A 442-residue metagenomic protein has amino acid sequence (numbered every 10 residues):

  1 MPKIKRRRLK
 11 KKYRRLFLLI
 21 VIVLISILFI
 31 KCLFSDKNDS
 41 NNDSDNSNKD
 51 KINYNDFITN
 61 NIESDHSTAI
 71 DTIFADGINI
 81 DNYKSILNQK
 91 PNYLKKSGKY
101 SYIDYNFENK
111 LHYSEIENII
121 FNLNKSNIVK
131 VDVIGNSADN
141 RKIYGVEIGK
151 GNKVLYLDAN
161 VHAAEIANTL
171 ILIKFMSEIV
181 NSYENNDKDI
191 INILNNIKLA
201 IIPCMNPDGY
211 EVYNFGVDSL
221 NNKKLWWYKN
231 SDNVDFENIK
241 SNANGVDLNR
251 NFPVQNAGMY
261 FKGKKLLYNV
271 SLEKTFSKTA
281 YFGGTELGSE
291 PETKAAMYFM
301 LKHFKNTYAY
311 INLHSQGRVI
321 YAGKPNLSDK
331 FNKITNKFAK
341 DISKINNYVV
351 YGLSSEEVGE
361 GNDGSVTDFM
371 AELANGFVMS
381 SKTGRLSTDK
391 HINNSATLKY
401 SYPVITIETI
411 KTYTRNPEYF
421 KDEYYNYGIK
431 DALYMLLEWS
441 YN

Functional and structural regions predicted by a protein language model:
M1-Y13: N-terminal Lys/Arg-rich, disordered targeting/topogenic segments
K3, L16-L18, C32-D36, D45-F107 (+1 more regions): C-terminal accessory segments enriched in acidic
V23-L33: Hydrophobic alpha-helical membrane-insertion segments, chiefly the h-region of N-terminal signal peptides
L111-L155: Soluble metallo-hydrolase cores and metallopeptidase-like ectodomains found primarily in the secretory/periplasmic
V131, G145, I201, G245-D247 (+3 more regions): Conserved beta-strand scaffold positions in the cores of enzyme catalytic domains, especially in NTP/NDP-utilizing
I134-N136, I148, D158-V161, I202-P207 (+5 more regions): Active-site-proximal beta-strand/loop segments in catalytic clefts of secreted hydrolases
N152, A167, K174-G323: Active-site/substrate-binding loop(s) of hydrolase catalytic cores
H162-T169: Di-metal (Zn2+ and/or Mg2+/Mn2+) metal-binding site signature of metallo-dependent hydrolases with the MBL/beta-CASP
